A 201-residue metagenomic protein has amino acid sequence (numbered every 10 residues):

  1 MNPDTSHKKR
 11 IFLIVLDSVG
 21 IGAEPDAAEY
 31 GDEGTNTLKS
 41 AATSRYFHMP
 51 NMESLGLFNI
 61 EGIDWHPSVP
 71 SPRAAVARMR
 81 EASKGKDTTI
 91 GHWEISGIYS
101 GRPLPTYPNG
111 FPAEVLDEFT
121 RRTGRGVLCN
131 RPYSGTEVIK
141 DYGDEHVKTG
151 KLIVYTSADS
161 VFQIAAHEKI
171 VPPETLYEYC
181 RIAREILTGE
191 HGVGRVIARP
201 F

Functional and structural regions predicted by a protein language model:
M1-S6: Non-catalytic pre-domain segments flanking phosphatase-related domains
H7-F12: Extreme N-terminal starter segment of soluble prokaryotic enzymes
V15: Generic enzyme active-site microenvironment
S18-K151, Y155, S160-H167: Active-site nucleophile/metal-coordination loop of metallo-enzymes that catalyze phosphate/sulfate and related
A165-F201: Extended, H/D-rich, highly charged conserved domains that either
